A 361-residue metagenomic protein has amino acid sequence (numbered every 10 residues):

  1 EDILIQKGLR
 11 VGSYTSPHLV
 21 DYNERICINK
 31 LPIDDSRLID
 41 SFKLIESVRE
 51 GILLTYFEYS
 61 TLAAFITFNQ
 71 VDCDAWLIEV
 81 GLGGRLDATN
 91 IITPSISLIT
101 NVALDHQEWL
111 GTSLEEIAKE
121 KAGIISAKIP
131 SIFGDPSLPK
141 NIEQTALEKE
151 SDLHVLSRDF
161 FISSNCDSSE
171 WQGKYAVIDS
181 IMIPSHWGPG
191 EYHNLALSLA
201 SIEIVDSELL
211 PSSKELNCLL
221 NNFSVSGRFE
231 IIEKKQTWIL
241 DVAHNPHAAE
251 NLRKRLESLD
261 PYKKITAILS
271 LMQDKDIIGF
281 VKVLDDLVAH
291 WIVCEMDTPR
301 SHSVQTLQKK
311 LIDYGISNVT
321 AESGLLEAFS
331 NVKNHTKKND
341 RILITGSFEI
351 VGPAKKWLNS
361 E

Functional and structural regions predicted by a protein language model:
D2-L9, F68, L284, L311: Hydrophobic alpha-helical packing residues
Q6-I92, E108-L110: ATP-dependent carboxylate-amine ligase catalytic core
Y14, I132-D135, L147-C166, S185-P189 (+6 more regions): Beta-strand->loop->alpha-helix junctions that form or flank phosphate-binding loops in nucleotide-handling enzymes
D34-L38, I162-S180: Acidic-glycine-rich active-site phosphate/pyrophosphate-binding loop
Q70-V80, D87-L98, V102-H106, E116 (+1 more regions): Nucleotide phosphate-binding/pyrophosphate-handling subdomain across enzymes that bind or process nucleotide phosphates
G84-L86, I92-S151, I277: Conserved catalytic-core segment of NTP-binding enzymes
I132, P136-N141, T145-H154, N165 (+3 more regions): C-terminal helical cap/extension that packs against the catalytic core of soluble nucleotide-cofactor enzymes
S347: Active-site-proximal loop/hinge segments that shape catalytic or ion-binding/gating pockets
